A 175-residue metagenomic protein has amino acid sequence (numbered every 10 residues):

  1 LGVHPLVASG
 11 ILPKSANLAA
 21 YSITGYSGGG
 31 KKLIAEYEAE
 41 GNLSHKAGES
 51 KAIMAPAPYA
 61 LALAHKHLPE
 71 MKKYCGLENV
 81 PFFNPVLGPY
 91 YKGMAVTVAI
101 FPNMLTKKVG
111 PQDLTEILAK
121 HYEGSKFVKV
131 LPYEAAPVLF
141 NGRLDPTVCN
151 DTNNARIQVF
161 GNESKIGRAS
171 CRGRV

Functional and structural regions predicted by a protein language model:
L1-L12, A20: Alpha-helical support elements that line or immediately flank enzyme active sites and cofactor-binding pockets
K14-G167: C-terminal substrate-binding/catalytic lobe of Rossmann-fold NAD(P)-dependent oxidoreductases
K165-V175: Residue-level detector of conserved catalytic or cofactor/ligand-binding positions in enzyme active sites
